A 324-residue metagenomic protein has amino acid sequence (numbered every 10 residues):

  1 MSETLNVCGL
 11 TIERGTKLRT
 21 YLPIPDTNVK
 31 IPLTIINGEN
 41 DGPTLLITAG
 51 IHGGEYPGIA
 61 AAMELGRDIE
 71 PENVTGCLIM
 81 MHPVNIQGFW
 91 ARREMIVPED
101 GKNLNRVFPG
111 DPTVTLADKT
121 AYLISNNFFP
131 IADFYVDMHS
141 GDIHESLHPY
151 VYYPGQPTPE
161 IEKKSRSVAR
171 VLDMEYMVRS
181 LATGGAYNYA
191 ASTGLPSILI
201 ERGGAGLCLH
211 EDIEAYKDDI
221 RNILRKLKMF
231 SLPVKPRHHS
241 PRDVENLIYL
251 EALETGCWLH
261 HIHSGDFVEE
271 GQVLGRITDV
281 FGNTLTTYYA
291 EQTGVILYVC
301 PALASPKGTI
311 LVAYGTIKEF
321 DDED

Functional and structural regions predicted by a protein language model:
M1-D324: Structured catalytic-domain cores with a bias toward divalent-metal coordination
